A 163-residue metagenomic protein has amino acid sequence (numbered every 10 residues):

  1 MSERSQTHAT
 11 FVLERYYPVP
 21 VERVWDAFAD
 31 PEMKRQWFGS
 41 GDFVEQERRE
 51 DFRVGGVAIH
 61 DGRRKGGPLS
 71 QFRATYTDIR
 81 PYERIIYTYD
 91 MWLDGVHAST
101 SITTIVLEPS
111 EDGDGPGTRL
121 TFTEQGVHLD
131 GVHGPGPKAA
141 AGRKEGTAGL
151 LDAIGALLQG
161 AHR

Functional and structural regions predicted by a protein language model:
M1-V44: Hydrophobic ligand-binding cavity/cleft-lining segments
H8-E14, V21, V57, Q71 (+3 more regions): Intrinsic-disorder/low-complexity, polar/charged segments enriched in Ser/Thr/Lys/Arg/Asp/Glu/Gln
Y16-P20, R63, I79, E108 (+1 more regions): Solvent-exposed residues in well-ordered beta-strands and their adjoining turns, especially edge/terminal strands
V24, F28, K34, A58 (+5 more regions): Hydrophobic pocket/interface hotspot
R35, R48-D51, I59, K65-G115: Hydrophobic-ligand binding "helix-grip"
E47, A156-R163: Short, highly charged C-terminal tails/helix-capping segments
M91-A148: Beta-strand/loop substructures that line and gate deep hydrophobic ligand-binding cavities in soluble
